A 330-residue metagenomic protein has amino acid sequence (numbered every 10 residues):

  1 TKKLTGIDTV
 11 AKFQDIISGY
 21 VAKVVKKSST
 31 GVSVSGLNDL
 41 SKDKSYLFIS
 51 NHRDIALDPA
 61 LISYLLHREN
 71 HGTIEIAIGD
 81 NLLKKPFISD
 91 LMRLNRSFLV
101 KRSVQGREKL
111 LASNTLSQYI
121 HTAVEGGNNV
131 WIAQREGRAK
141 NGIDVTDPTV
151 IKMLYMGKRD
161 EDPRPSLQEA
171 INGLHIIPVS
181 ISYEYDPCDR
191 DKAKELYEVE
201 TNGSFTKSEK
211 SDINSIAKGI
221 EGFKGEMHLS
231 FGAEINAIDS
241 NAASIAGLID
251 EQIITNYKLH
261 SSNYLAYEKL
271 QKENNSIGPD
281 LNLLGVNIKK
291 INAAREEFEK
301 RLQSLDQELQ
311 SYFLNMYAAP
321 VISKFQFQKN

Functional and structural regions predicted by a protein language model:
T1-Y46, H52-G72, D80-P86, N114-T115 (+2 more regions): Membrane-interfacial terminal anchoring regions of lipid-handling membrane enzymes
S50-H52, I78, R102, Q134: Short glycine-centered, acidic/aromatic-flanked micro-motifs in structured strand/loop junctions that mark active-site
E75-S103, L110: Conserved nucleotide-cofactor-binding alpha/beta core module
R93-R96, N128, E136: Eukaryotic endomembrane system proteins
R102-L110, R138-D144: Flexible, glycine/proline-enriched loop segments at strand-loop-helix junctions that form or flank small-ligand binding
